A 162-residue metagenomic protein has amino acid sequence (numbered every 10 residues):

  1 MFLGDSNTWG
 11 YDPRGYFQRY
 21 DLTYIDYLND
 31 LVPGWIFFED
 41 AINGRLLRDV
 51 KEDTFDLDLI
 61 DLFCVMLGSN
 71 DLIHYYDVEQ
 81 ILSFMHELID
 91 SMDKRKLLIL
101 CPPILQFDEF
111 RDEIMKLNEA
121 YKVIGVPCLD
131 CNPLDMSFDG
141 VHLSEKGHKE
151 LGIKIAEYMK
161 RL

Functional and structural regions predicted by a protein language model:
M1-A41, D53-L59: Serine-esterase "nucleophile elbow" of acetyl-processing enzymes
N43-L47: Acidic, metal-coordinating catalytic cores used for nucleic-acid/nucleotide bond scission and strand-transfer chemistry
K51-L162: Alpha-helical cap/lid subdomain in secreted, periplasmic, or secretory-pathway luminal O-acyl-processing enzymes
